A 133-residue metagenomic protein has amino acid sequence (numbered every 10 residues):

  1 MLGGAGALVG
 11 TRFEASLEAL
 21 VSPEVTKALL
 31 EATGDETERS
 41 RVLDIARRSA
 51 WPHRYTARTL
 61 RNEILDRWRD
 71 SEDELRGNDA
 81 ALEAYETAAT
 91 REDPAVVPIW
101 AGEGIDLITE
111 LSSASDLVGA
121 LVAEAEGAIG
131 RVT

Functional and structural regions predicted by a protein language model:
M1-T133: Conserved active-site-proximal phosphate/metal-binding subdomains
